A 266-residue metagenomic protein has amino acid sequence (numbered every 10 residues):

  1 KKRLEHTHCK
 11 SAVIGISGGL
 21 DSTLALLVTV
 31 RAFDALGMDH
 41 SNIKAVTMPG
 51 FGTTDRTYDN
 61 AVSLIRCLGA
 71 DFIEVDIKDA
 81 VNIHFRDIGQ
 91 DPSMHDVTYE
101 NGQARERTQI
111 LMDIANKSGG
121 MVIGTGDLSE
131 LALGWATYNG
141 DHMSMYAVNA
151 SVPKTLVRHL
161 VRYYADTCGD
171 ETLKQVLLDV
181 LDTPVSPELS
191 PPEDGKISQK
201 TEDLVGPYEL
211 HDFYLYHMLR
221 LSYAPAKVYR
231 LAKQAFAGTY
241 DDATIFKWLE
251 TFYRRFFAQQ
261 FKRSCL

Functional and structural regions predicted by a protein language model:
K1-G18, S22-L266: ATP/NTP-dependent adenylation/nucleotidyl-transfer catalytic domains that generate, transfer, or process NMP-activated
